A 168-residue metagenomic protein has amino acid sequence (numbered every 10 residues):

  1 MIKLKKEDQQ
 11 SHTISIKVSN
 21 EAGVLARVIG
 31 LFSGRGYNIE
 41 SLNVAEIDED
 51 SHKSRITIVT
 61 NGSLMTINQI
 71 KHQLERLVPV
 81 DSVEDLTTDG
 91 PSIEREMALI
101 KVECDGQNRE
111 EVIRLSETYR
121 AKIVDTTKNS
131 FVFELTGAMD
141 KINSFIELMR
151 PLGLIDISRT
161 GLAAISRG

Functional and structural regions predicted by a protein language model:
M1-S54, V59-G168: Long, contiguous binding/interaction regions
